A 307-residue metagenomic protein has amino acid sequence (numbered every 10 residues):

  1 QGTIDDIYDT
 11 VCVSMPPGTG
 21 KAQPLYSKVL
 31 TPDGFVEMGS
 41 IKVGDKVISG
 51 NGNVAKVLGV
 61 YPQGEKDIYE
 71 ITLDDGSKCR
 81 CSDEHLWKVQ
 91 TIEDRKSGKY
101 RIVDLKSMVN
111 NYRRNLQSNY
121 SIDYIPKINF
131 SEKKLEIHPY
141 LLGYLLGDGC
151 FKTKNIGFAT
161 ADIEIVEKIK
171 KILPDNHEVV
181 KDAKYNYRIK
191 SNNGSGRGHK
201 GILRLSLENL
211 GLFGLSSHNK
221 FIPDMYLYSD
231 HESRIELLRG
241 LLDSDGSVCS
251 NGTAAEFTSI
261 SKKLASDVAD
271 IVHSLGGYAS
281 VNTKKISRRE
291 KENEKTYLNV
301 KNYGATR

Functional and structural regions predicted by a protein language model:
Q1-A22: Phosphate/NTP-binding elements of NTP-utilizing enzymes
D6, P24, G64-K66: Short, solvent-exposed coil/turn segments
A22-T31: Short, basic/aromatic beta-hairpin or loop at an interaction surface
K28, M38, V43-N53, L58-E290 (+1 more regions): Intein-associated homing endonuclease modules of the LAGLIDADG/DOD-type, together with closely related HINT-family
P32-V36: Short, solvent-exposed loop/turn positions at domain surfaces that link secondary-structure elements or cap domain
N282, E290-K291, T296-K301: Long, compositionally biased intrinsically disordered regions
